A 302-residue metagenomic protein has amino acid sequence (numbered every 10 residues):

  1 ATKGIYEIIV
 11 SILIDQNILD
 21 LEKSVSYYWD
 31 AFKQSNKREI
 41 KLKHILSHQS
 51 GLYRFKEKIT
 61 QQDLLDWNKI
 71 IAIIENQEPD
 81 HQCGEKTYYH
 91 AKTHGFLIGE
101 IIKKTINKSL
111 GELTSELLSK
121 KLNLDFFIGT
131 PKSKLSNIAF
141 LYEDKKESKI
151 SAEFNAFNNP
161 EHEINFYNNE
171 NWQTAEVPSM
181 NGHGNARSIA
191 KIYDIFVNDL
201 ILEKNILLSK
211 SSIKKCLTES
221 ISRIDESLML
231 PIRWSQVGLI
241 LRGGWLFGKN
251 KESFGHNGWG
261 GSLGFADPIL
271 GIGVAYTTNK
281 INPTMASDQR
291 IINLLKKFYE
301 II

Functional and structural regions predicted by a protein language model:
A1, L13-E57, E75-N76, K104-K146 (+1 more regions): Active-site helix/loop module of the DD-peptidase/beta-lactamase fold, centered on the serine-lysine SxxK catalytic
I5-Y6: Active/ligand-binding-proximal structured segments within catalytic/core domains that scaffold catalytic residues
S11-I18, F96-K104, K191-N198: Short glycine/serine- and small hydrophobic-enriched flexible loop segments
Q16, H48, Q77, I195-D199 (+1 more regions): Generic structural signal for alpha-helix termini and adjacent loop/cap motifs
L21, R38, D63-D66, I106 (+2 more regions): Residue-level signature of the cytosolic catalytic core of signaling kinases
K33-E39, K86-A91, G182: A glycine-rich, coil/turn loop motif that links secondary-structure elements
I59-L64, A72-Q82, T87-Y89, H94-E100 (+2 more regions): Recognition helices and adjacent regulatory flanks at domain boundaries
K86, K103-K121, D125, G129-I302: Catalytic loop of the DD-peptidase/beta-lactamase superfamily, centered on the K-T-G motif and neighboring
